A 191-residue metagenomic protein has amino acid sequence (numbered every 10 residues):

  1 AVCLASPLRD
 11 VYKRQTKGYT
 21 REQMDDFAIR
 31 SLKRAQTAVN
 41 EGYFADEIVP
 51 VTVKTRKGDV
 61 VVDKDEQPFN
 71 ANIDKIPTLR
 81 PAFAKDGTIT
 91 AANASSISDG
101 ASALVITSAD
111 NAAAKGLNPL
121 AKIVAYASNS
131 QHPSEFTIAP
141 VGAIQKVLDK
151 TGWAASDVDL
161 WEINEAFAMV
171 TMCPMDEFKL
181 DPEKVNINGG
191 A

Functional and structural regions predicted by a protein language model:
A1-Y12: Single conserved hydrophobic/aromatic residue that forms the stacking wall/gate of nucleotide- or nucleobase-binding
T16-G18, E22-I29, T88-S102, V124-W153 (+2 more regions): Active-site pocket-shaping loop/turn-to-helix segments
Q23-A114, E177-K184: N-terminal extracellular/periplasmic Venus flytrap/periplasmic-binding protein-like
Q36-T37, A103-A125, V141-T151, A166-E183: Condensing-enzyme catalytic core of the thiolase-fold
I48-V62, S134-E135, A155-E177: Conserved beta-ketoacyl condensing-enzyme motif
